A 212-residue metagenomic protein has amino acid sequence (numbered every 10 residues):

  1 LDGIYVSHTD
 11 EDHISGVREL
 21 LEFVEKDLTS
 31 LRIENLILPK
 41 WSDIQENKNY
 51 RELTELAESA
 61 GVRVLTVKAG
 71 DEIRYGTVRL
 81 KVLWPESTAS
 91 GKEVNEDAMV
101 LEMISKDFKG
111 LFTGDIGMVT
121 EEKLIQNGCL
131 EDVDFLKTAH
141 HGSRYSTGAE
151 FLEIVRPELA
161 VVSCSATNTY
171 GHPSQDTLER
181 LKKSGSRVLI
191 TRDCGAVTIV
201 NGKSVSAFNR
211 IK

Functional and structural regions predicted by a protein language model:
L1-K212: Non-globular, low-confidence helical/coil segments that flank catalytic cores
